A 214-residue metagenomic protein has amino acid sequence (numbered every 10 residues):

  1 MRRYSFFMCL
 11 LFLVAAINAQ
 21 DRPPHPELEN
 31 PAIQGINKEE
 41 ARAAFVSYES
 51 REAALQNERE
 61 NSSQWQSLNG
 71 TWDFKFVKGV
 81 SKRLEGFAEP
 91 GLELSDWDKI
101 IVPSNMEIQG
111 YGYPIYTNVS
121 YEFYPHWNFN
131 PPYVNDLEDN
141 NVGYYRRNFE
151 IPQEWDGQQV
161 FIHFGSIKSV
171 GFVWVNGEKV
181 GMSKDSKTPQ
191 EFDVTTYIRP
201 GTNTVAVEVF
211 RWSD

Functional and structural regions predicted by a protein language model:
M1-D21: Bacterial Sec-dependent N-terminal signal peptides
R3-S5, Q64, H163, N203: Solvent-exposed, well-ordered amphipathic alpha-helical segments that flank/support binding or catalytic loops
R3-Y4, A43, E52, N148: Positively charged, low-complexity intrinsically disordered regions
Q20-H126, T204-D214: Accessory carbohydrate-binding/adhesion or oligomerization-edge regions at the termini of glycan-active proteins
D21-E39, E58-R59, V77, N105 (+2 more regions): Accessory beta-strand-rich segments of carbohydrate-active enzymes
F123-V134, D139: Short glycine/proline-rich turn/loop motifs
